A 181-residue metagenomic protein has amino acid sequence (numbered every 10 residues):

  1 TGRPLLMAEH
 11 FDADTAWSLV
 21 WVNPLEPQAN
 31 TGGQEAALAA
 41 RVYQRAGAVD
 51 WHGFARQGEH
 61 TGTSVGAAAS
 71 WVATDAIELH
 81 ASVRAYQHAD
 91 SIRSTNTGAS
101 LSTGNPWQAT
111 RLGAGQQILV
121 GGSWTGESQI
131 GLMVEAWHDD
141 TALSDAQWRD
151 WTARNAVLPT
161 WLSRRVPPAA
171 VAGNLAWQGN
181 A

Functional and structural regions predicted by a protein language model:
G2-H138, L143-Q147: Signature for the C-terminal beta-barrel architecture of outer-membrane proteins
E127-A181: C-terminal structural cap/anchor segments
